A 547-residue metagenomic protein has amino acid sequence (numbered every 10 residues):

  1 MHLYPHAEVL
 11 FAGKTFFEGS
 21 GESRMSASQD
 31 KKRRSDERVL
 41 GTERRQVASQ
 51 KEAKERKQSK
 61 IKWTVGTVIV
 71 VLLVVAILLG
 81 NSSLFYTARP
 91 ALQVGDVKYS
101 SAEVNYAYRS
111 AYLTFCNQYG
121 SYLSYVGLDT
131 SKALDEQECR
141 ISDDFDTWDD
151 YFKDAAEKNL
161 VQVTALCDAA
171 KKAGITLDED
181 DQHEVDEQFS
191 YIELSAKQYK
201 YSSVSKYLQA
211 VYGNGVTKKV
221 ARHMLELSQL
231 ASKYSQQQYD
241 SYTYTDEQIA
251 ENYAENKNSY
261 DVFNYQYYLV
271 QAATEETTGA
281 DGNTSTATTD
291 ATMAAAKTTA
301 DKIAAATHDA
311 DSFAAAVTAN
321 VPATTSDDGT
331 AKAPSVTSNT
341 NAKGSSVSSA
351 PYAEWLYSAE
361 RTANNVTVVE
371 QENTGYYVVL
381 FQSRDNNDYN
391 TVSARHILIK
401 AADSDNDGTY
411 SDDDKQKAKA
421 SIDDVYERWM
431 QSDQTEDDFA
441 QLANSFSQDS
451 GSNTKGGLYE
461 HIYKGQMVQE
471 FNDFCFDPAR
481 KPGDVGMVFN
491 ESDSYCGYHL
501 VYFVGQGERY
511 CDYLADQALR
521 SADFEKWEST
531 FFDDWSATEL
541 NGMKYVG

Functional and structural regions predicted by a protein language model:
M1-R38: N-terminal targeting leaders characterized by basic, low-complexity, disordered sequences that direct proteins
V39-I69, A76-T87, Y207-A294, A342-A420 (+2 more regions): PPIase-associated folding chaperone regions across multiple families
I69-L72, I77, S121, L128: Charge-rich, low-complexity intrinsically disordered regions
S83-V220: N-terminal targeting/tethering segments
S100, Y112-Q118, Y122, E275-D281 (+2 more regions): Short, solvent-exposed loop/turn elements at domain surfaces
Y108, F115, L160, T164 (+15 more regions): Sec/Tat-exported extracytoplasmic proteins
N117, L380, T454-G456: Short, solvent-exposed loop/turn and secondary-structure capping segments
T299-Y352, D424-E470, G505: Peptidyl-prolyl cis-trans isomerase
